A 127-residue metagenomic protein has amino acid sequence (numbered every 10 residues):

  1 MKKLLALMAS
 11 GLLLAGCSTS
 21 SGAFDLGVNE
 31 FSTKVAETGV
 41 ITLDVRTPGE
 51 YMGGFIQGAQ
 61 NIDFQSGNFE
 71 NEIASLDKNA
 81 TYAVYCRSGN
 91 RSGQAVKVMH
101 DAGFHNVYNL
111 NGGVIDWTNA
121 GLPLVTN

Functional and structural regions predicted by a protein language model:
K2-V40, G49-T81, N90-N127: Rhodanese-like catalytic fold shared by cysteine-dependent sulfurtransferases and DSP/PTP-type phosphatases
T42-D44: Structural scaffold elements adjacent to functional motifs in cytosolic proteins
Y85: Short, surface-exposed ligand- or partner-binding patches at beta-edge/loop junctions that are enriched in aromatics
